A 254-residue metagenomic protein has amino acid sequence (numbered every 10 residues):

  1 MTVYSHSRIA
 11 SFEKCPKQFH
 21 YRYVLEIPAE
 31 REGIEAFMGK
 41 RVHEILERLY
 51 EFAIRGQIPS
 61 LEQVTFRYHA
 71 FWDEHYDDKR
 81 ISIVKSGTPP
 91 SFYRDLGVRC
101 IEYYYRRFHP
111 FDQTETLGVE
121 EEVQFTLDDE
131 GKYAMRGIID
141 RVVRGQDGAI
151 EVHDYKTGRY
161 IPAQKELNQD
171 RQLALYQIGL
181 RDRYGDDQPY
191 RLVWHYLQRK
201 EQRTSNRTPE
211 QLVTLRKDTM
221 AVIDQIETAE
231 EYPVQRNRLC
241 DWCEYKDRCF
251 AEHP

Functional and structural regions predicted by a protein language model:
M1-R8: Short acidic, Pro/Gly- and aromatic-enriched capping/linker segments at domain boundaries
A10, K14-I54, R94, V98 (+1 more regions): Nuclease catalytic cores
E13-H20, K40-H43, S60-I81, D187-H195: Short, compositionally biased low-complexity segments
C15, V42-H43, G97, R141 (+3 more regions): A residue-level signal for conserved active-site and pocket-lining positions in enzyme catalytic cores
P16-A29, K79-R80, V152, G158 (+1 more regions): Short amphipathic alpha-helical segments and their helix-coil junctions
I45-E121: A non-catalytic, helix-rich entry segment at domain boundaries
E121-A221: Mg2+/Mn2+-dependent nuclease catalytic core
K132, D147, K217-P254: Accessory terminal regions of nucleic-acid processing enzymes
